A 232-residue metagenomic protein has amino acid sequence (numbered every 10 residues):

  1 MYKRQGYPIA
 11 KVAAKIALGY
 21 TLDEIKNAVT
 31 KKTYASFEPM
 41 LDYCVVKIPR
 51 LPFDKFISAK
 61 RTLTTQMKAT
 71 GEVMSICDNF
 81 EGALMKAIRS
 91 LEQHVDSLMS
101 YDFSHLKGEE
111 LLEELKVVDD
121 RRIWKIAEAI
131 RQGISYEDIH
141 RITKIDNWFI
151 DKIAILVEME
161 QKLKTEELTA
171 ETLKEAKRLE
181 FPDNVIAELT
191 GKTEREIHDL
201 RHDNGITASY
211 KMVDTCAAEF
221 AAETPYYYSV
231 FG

Functional and structural regions predicted by a protein language model:
K3-K162, E166-T172, L179-E180, A208-S209: ATP-dependent carboxylate activation and anion-phosphoryl transfer catalytic cores that bind Mg-ATP to form
I142-D151, E188-L200: Short, basic interhelical loop/turn and adjoining N-cap of the next helix at nucleic-acid- or acidic-partner-contacting
E167-L168, I186, D214: Short alpha-helix boundary/capping motifs
A176-L179, V185-K192: Extended, domain-scale alpha-helical bundle/helix-rich regions
H198-G232: Non-catalytic terminal/interface segments that mediate subunit docking, oligomerization, and allosteric communication
